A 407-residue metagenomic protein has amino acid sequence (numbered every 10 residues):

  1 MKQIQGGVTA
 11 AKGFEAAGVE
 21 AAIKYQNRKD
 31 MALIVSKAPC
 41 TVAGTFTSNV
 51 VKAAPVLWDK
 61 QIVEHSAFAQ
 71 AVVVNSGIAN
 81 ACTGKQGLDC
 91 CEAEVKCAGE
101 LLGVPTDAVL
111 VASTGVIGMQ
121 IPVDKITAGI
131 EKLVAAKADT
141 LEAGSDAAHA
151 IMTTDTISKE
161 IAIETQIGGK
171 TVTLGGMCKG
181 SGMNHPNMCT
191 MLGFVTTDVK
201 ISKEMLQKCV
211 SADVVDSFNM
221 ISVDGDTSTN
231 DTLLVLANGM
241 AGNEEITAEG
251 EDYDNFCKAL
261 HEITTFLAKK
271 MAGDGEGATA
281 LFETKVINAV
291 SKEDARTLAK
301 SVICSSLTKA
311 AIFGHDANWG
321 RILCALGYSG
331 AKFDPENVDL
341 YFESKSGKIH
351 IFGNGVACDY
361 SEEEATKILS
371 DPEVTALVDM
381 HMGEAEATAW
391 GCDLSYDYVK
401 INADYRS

Functional and structural regions predicted by a protein language model:
M1-N75, A79-D89, G99-S407: A structural signal for small-residue-enriched, beta-sheet-centric alpha/beta enzyme cores and oligomeric scaffold folds
V95: Generic structural marker for isolated residues within well-ordered, non-membrane alpha-helices of soluble domains
